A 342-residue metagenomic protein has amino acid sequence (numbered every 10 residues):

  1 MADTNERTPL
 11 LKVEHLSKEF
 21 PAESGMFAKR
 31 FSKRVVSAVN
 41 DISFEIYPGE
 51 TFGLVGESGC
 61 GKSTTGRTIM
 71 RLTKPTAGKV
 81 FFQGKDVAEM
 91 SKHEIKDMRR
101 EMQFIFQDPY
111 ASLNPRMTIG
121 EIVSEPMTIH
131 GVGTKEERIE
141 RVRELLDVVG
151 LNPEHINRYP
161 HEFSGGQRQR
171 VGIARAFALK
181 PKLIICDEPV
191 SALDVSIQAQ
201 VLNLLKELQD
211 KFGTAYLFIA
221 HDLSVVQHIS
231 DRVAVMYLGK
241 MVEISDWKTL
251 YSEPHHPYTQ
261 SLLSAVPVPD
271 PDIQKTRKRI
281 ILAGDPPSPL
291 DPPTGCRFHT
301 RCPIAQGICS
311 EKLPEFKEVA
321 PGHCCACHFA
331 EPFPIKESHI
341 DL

Functional and structural regions predicted by a protein language model:
R7-P9, E23-R30, D246-L342: Charged, flexible cofactor/metal-binding loops and thiol motifs
M70: Helix-to-loop junction immediately C-terminal to a conserved catalytic motif
G78-D86: Conserved ABC transporter NBD signature motif
D86, E137-E154, Q260-S264: Conserved ABC ATPase "signature" region
Y159-F163, Q167: Conserved ABC ATPase signature
A178-K182: A short, proline-enriched helix->beta-strand linker immediately N-terminal to the Walker B motif in ABC-type P-loop
I185, P189, L193, I197-K275: P-loop NTP-binding/switch modules centered on Walker-like glycine-rich loops
